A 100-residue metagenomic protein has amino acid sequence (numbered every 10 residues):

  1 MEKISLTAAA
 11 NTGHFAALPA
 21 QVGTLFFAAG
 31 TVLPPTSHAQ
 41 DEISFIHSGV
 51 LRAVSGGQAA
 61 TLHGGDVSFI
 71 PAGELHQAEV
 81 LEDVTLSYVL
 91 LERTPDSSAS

Functional and structural regions predicted by a protein language model:
M1-T24, P34, A99-S100: A short, N-terminal "cap"/entry segment at the start of jelly-roll beta-barrel domains of the cupin/DSBH fold
A29-A39, P95: Short beta-strand/loop turn elements enriched in aromatics
H38-A53: Short, conserved beta-strand element in jelly-roll/cupin
H47-S48, H63, E82: A cytosolic small-molecule/anion-sensing beta-strand core signal
G57-A72: Short acidic-glycine-tyrosine-enriched beta hairpin
A72-D96: Ligand-binding loop in jelly-roll beta-barrel domains
